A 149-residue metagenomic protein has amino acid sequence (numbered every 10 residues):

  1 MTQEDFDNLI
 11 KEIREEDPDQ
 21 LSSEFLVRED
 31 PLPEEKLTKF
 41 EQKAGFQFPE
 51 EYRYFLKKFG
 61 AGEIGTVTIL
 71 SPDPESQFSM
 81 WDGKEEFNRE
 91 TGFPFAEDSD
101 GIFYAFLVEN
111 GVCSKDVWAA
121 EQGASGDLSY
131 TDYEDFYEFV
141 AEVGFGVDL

Functional and structural regions predicted by a protein language model:
M1-G111, V147: A surface-exposed partner-binding patch
L26-D30, W118-A119, D135: Glycine-rich, flexible loop segments associated with nucleotide phosphate handling
C113-E121: Intrinsically disordered, low-complexity regulatory segments enriched in Ser/Thr/Pro and charged residues
A120-L149: A recognition module on extended beta-rich or small alphabeta surfaces enriched in W/G with H and D/E
